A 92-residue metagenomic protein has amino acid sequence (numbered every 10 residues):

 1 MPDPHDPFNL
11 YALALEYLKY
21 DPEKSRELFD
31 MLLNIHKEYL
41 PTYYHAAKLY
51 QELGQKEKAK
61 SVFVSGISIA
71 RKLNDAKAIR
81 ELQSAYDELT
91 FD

Functional and structural regions predicted by a protein language model:
M1, D30-N34, S68: Conserved structural position within tetratricopeptide repeats
A12-L13, A46, G66, Y86: Structural register within alpha-helical repeat arrays
E16-Y17, Y50, A70, Y86 (+1 more regions): Residue at a conserved register position within TPR or TPR-like alpha-solenoid repeats
K19-Y20, L53, L73: Structural motif corresponding to the intra-repeat A-B loop/turn of tetratricopeptide repeats
